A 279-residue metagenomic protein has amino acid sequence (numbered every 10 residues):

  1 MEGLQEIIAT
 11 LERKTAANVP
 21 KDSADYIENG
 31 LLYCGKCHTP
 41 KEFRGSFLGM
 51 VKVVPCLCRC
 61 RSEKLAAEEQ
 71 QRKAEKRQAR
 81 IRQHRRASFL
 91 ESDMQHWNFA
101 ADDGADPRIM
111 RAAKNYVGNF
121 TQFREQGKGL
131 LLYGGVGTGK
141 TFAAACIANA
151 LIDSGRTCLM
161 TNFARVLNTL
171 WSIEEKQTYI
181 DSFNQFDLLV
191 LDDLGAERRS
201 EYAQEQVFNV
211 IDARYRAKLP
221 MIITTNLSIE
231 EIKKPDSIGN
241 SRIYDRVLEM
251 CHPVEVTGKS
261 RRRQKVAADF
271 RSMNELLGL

Functional and structural regions predicted by a protein language model:
N18-L31, F47-K52: Short, flexible, mixed-charge glycine/proline-rich loop motifs that serve as phosphate/nucleic-acid-contacting
K41-L90: Interdomain "pre-motor" coupling segment immediately N-terminal to P-loop NTPase/helicase cores
W97-F123: N-terminal pre-Walker A segment at the start of P-loop NTPase domains
Q122-A144: Walker A/P-loop nucleotide-binding motif
T141-G155: P-loop NTPase Walker A phosphate-binding motif
D153-L189: AAA+/P-loop NTPase substrate/partner-engagement loops
V166-I173, E197-L279: Replace "adjacent to P-loop NTPase cores in ATP/GTP-dependent enzymes" with "adjacent to NTP-binding cores
D193-L194: Walker B catalytic acidic pair
